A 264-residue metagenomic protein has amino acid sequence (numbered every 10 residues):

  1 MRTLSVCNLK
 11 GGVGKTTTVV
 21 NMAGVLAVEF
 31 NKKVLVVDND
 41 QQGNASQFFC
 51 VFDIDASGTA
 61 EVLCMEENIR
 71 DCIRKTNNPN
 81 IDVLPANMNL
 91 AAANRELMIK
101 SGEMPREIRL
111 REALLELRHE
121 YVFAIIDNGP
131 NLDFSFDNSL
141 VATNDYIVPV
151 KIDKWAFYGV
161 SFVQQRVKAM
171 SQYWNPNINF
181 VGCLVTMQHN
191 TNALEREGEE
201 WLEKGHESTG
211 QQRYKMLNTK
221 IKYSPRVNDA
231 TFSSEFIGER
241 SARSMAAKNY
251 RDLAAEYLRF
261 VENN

Functional and structural regions predicted by a protein language model:
M1-N264: P-loop NTP-binding core
